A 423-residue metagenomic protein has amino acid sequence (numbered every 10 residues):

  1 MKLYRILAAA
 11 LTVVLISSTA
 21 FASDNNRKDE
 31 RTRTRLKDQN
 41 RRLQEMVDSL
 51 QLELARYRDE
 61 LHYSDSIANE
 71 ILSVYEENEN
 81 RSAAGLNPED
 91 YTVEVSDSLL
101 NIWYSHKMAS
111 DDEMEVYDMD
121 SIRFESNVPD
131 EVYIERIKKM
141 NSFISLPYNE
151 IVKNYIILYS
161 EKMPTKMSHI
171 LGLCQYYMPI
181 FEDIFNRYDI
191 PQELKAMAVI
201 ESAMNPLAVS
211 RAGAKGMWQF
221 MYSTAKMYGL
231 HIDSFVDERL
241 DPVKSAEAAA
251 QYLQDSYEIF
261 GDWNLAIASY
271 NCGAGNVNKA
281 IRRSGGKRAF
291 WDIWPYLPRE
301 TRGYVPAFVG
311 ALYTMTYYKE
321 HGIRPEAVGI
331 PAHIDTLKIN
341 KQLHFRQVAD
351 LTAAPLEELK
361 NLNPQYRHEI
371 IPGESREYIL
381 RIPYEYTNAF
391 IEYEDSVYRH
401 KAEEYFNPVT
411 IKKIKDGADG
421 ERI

Functional and structural regions predicted by a protein language model:
M1-L7: Bacterial N-terminal signal peptides that target proteins for export
L11, L15-T19: Hydrophobic core
F21-N25: Boundary of Sec targeting at the N-terminus
N26-Y188: An acidic, Gly/Ser/Thr/Pro-rich helix-cap/linker signature
S126-H169, Q175-Y176, I180, R187-Y188 (+3 more regions): Extracytoplasmic and endomembrane cell-envelope/extracellular-matrix remodeling and assembly machinery
I151, A208-G229: Short, surface-exposed glycine/acidic/tryptophan-bearing loops
P191-A198, K215, W263-A268: Alpha-helical scaffolds flanking conserved acidic
